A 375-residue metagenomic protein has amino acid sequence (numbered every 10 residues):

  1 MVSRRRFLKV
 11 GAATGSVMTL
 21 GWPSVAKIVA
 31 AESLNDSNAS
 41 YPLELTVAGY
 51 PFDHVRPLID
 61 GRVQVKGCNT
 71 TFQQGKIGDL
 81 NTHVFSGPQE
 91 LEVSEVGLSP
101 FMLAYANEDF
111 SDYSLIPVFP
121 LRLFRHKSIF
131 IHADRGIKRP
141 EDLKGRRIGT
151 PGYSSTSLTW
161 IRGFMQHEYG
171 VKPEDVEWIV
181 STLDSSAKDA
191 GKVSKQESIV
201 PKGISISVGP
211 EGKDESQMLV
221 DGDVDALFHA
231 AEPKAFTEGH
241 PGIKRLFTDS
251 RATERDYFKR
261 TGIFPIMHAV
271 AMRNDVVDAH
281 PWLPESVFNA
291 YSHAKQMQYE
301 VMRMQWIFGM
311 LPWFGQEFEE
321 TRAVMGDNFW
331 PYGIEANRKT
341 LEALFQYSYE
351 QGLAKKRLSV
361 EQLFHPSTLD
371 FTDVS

Functional and structural regions predicted by a protein language model:
M1, W22-A48: C-terminal segment of N-terminal export signals and the immediately downstream linker at the start of the mature
R6-I28: N-terminal export signals
S16, Y257-H268, P312-E320: A glycine-rich, aromatic-flanked flexible loop/lid motif
N38-S40, E44-A187: Short, glycine-/small- and polar/acidic-enriched structural segments that line small-molecule recognition paths
Q73-V84, V176-Q217, Q362-L369: Short helix-initiation/N-cap motifs at beta->coil->alpha
D189-M302: Pocket-lining segment of extracytoplasmic ligand-binding domains
A271, V276-E350: Secondary-structure end/capping motifs
G333-S375: Long, low-complexity C-terminal extensions of enzymes
